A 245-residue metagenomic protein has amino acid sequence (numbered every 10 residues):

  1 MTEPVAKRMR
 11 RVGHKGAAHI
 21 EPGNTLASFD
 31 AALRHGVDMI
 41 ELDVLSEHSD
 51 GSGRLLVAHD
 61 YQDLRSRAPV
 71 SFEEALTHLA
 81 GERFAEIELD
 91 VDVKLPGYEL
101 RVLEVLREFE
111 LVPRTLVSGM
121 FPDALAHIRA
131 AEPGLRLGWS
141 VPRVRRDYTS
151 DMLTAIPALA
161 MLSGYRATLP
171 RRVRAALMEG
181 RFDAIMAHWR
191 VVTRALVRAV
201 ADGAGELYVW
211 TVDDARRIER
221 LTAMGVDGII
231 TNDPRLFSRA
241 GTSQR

Functional and structural regions predicted by a protein language model:
M1-R245: Phosphate-group recognition and catalysis centered on beta-loop-alpha active-site segments
